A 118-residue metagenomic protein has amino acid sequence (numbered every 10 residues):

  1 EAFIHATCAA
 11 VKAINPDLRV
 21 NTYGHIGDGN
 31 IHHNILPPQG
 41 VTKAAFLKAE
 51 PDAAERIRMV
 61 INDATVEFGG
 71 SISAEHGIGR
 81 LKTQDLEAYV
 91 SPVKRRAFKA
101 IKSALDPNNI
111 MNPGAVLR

Functional and structural regions predicted by a protein language model:
E1-R118: Conserved glycine-rich FAD pyrophosphate-binding loop
